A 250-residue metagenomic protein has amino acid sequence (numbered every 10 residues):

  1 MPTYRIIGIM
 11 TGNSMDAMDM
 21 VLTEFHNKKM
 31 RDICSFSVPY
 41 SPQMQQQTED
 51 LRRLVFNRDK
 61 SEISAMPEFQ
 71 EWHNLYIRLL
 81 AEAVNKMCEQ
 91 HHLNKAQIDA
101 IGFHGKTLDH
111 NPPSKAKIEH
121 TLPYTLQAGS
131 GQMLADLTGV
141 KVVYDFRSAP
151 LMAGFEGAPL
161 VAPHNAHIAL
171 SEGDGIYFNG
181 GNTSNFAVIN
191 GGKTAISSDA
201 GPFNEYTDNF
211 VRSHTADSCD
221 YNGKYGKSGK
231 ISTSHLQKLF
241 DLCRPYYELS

Functional and structural regions predicted by a protein language model:
P2-R5, I118-T125, Q132, D136 (+1 more regions): Phosphate-binding/catalytic loop of phosphoryl-transfer enzymes
P2-V38, G175-G191: Gly/Thr-rich phosphate-binding beta-strand-loop-beta motif of the actin/hexokinase/Hsp70
G12, I101, L134: Divalent metal-coordination and catalytic microenvironments
A17-Q45, K193-S250: Conserved ATP-utilizing enzyme core subdomain
D19, I77, A81, N85 (+4 more regions): Predominant activation on well-ordered alpha-helical scaffold segments within soluble catalytic domains
I33-N74: Conserved non-catalytic scaffold segment of RNase H-like nuclease domains
D59-G131: Short beta-strand-loop/turn "lid" adjacent to the catalytic site in phosphate-handling enzymes
S64, E68, W72-L79, L126 (+3 more regions): Catalytic cores of large soluble enzymes that bind and process phosphate-bearing ligands
